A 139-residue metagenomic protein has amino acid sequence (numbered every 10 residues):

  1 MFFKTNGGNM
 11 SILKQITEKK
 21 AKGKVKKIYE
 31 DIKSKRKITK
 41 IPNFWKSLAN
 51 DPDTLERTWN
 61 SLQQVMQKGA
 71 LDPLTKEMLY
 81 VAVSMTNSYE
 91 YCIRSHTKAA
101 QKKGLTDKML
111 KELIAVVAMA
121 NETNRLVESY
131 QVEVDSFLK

Functional and structural regions predicted by a protein language model:
F2-K139: Hydrophobic alpha-helical segments
